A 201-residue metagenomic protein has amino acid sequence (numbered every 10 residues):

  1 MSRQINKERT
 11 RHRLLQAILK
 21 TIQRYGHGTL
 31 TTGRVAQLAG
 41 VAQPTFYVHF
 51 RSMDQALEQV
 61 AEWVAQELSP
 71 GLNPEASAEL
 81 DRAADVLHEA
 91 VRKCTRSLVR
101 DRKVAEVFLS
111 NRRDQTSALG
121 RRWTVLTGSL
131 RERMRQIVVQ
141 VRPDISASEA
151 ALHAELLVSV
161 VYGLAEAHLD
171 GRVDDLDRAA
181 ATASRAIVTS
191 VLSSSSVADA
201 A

Functional and structural regions predicted by a protein language model:
M1-R9, I145, S195-A201: N-terminal intrinsically disordered/low-complexity leader segments
K7-I18, V35, V60-L68, L72 (+1 more regions): Generic hydrophobic, amphipathic alpha-helix propensity
R13, T21-Q55, Q59: Helix-turn-helix
L14-I22, L30, L68, C94 (+1 more regions): Short hydrophobic clusters on alpha-helical segments that form packing/core surfaces in small helical domains
T31, E106-L109, L176, D199-A200: Short, hydrophobic secondary-structure boundary micro-motifs
Q59, N73-R100, L157: Hydrophobic alpha-helical connector segments
Q66-P70, S97, S117-R142, A151-E155 (+4 more regions): Amphipathic alpha-helical packing segments from all-alpha helical-bundle domains
L98-A118, R135, E166, D170: Amphipathic alpha-helical segments used for helix-helix packing
